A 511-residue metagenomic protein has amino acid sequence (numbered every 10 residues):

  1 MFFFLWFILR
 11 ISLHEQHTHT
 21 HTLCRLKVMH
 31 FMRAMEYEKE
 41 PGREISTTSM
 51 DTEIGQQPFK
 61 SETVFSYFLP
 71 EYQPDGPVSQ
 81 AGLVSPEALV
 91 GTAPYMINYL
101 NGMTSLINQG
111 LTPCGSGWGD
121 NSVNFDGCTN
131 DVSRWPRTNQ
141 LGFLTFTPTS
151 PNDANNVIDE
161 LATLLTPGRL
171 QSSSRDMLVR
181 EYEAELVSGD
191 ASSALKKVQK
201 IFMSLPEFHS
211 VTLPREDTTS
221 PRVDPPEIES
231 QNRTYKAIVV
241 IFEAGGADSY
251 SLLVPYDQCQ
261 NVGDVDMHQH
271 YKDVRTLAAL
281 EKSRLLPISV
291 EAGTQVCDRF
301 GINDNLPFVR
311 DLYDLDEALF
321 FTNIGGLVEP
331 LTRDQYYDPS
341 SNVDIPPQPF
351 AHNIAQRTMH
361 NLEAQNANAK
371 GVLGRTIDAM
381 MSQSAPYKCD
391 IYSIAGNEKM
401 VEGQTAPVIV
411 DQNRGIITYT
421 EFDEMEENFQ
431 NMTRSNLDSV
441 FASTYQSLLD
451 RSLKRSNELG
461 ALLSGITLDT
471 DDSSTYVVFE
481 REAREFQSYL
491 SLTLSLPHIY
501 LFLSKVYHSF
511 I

Functional and structural regions predicted by a protein language model:
M1, L9-D224: Flexible, low-complexity segments enriched for small/polar residues
P225-F510: Feature for exported/extracytoplasmic and membrane-associated proteins, marking the mature portion
